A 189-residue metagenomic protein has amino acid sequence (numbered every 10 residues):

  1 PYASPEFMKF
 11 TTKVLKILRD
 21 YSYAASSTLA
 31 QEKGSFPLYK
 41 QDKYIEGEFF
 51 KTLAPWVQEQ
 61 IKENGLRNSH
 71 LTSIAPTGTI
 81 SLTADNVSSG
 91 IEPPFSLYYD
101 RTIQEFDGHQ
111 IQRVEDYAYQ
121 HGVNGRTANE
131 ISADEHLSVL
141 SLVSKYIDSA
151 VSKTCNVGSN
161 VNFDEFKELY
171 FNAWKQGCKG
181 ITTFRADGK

Functional and structural regions predicted by a protein language model:
Y2-T77: Internal maturation/activation junctions in enzymes
G47-F50, Q60-R67, T72-K189: Catalytic alpha/beta core of large soluble enzyme barrels
